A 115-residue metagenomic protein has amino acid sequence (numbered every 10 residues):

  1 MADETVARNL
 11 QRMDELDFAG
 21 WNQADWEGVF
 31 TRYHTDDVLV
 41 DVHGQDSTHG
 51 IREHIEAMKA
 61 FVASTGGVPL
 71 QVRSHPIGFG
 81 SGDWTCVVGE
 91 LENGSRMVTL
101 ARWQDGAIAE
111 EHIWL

Functional and structural regions predicted by a protein language model:
M1-L115: C-terminal and inter-domain tail/linker signature
